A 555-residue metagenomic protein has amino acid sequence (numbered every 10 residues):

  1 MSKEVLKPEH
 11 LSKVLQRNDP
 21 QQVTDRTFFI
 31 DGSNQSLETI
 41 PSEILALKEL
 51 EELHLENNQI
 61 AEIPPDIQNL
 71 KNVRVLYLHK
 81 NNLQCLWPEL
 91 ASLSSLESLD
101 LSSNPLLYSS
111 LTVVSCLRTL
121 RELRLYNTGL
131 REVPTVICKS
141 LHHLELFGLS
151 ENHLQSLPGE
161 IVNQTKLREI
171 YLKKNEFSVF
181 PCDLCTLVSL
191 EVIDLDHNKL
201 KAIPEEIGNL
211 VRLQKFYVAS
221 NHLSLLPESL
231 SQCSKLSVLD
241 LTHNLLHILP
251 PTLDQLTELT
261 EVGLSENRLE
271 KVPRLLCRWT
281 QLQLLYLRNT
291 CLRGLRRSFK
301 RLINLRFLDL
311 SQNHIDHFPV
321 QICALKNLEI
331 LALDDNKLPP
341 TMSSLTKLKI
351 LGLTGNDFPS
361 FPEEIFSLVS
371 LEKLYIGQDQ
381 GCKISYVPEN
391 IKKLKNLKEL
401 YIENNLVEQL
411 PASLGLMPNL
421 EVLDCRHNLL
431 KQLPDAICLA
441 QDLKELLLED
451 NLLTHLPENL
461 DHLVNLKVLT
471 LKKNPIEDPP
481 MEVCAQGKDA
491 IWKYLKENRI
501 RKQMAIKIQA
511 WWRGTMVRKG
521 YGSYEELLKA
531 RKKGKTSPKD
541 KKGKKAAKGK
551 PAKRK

Functional and structural regions predicted by a protein language model:
M1-S413, N419-V422, D435, E458 (+2 more regions): The feature captures the LRR N-terminal capping module
D442-K444, L448-L466: Repeat-solenoid scaffold signature
H455, L460, E477, R518-S523: Short, flexible/disordered secondary-structure transition segments
I508-Q509: Calmodulin-binding IQ motif helices
G522-T536: Short amphipathic alpha-helical linker/capping segments at the junctions of internal repeats and modular domains
